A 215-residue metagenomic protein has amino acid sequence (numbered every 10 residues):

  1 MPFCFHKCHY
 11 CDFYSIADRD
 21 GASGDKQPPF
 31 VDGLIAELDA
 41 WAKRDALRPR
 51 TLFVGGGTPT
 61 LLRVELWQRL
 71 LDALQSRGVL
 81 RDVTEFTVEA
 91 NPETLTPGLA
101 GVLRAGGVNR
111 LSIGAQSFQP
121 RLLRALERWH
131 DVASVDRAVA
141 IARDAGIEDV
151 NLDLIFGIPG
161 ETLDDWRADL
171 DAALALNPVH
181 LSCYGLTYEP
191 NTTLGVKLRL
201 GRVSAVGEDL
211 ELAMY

Functional and structural regions predicted by a protein language model:
P2-S15: Local cysteine-cluster metal-coordination motifs and their immediate loop/turn environment, predominantly Fe-S cluster
S15-R44, P49-Y215: Conserved non-cysteine loop/helix-boundary elements of the Radical SAM core domain that shape
